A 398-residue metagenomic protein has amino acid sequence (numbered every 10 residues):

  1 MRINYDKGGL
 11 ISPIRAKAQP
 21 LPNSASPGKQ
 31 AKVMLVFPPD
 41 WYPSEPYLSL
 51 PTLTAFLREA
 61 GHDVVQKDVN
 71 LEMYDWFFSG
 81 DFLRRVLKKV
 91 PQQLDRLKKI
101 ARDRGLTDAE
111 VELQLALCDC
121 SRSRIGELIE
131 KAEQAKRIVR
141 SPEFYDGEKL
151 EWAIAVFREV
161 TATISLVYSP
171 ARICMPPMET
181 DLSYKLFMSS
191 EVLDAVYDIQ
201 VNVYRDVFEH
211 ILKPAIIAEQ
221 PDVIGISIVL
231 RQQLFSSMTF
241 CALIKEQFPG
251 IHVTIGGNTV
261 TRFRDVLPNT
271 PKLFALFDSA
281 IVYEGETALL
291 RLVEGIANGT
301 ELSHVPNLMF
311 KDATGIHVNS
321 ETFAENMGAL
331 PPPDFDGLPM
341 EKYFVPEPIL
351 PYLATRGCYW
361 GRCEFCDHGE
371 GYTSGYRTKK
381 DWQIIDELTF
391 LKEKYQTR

Functional and structural regions predicted by a protein language model:
R2-L48, D222: Long, low-complexity, intrinsically disordered polar/charged segments
G8-K29, L193-V196, K311-P351: N-terminal [4Fe-4S]-dependent radical SAM core
G28, V33-W41, G250, T254 (+1 more regions): Conserved SAM/AdoMet-binding glycine-rich loop
A31-K32, D40-P43, Y47-R58, H62-G80 (+4 more regions): Glycine-rich beta-alpha loop elements in corrinoid/cobalamin-binding modules across cobalamin-dependent enzymes
L35-F37, G225-S227, C366-D367, R398: Short beta-strands and strand-loop turn motifs
P39-D40, L230, R356, E370: Short loop or secondary-structure boundary microenvironments that flank and position key functional residues
E72-Y74, S79, K88-P221, T239 (+3 more regions): Conserved Radical SAM active-site core
G328-R398: Radical SAM [4Fe-4S] cluster-binding motif and immediate context
